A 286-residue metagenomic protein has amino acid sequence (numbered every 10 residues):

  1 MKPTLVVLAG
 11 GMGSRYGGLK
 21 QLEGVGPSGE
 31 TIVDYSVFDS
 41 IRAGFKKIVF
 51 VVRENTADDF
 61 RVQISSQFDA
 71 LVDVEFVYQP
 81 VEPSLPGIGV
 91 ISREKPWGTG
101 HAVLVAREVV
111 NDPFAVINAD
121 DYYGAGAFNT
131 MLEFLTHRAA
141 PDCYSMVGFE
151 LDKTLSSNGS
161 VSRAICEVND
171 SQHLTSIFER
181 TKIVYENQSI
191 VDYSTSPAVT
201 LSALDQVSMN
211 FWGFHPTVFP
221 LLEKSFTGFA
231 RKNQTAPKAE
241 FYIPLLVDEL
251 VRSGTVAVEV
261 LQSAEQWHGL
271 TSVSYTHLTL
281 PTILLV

Functional and structural regions predicted by a protein language model:
M1-L19, E23: N-terminal nucleotide-binding beta1-loop-alpha1 segment
M1-V7, P27-V116, Y123-G124, F128 (+1 more regions): Conserved N-terminal catalytic core of the sugar/cofactor nucleotidyltransferase
M12, D121, L151: Active-site metal-binding loops of divalent metal-dependent hydrolases
F60-I64, M131, L222, V286: Hydrophobic packing residues within well-ordered alpha-helices of enzyme cores
A125-W212, P216: Conserved core of the sugar-phosphate nucleotidyltransferase
G213, V258-L261, G269: Conserved active-site beta-strand element of glycosyltransferases/polysaccharide synthases
E223, T227, N233-R252: A C-terminal functional module that forms or caps the active site or interfaces directly with catalytic machinery
T276-T282: Conserved small/polar residues in nucleotide/adenosyl-binding loops
